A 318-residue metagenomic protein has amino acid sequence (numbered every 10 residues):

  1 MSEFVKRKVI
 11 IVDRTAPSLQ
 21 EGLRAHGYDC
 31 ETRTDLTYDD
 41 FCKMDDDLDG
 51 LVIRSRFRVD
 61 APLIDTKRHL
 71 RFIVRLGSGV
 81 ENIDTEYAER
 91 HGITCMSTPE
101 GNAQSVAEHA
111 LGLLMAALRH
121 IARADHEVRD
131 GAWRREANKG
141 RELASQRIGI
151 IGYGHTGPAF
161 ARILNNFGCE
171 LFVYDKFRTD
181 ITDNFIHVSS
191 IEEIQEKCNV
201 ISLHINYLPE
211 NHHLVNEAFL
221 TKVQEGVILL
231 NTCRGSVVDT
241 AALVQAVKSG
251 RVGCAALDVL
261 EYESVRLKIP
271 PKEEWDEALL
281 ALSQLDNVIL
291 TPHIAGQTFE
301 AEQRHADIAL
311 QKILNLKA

Functional and structural regions predicted by a protein language model:
M1-M96, I194-E196, N216-A218: An N-terminal-biased, well-structured beta-alpha scaffold segment characteristic of Rossmann-like dinucleotide-binding
D13, T34-D35, D175-F177, C233: N-terminal Rossmann-fold cofactor-binding loop
A25-H26, E136-E225: Rossmann-like dinucleotide/phosphate-binding beta-alpha-beta segment
Y28, I93, F185-I186, N287-I289: Short, conserved active-site loop motifs that form the nucleotide-linked donor/cofactor pocket
R56, S78, N199, I205-Y207 (+2 more regions): Short glycine-/small-residue-rich Rossmann-like dinucleotide-binding loops
H91, P99-R147, A159-R162, N166: Phosphate-binding beta-alpha-beta segment of Rossmann-like dinucleotide-binding domains, i.e., the NAD(P)
G226, R234-A318: Rossmann-like dinucleotide-binding domain for NAD(H)/NADP(H)
L230: Glycine-rich nucleotide-phosphate-binding loops and adjacent flexible coil segments
